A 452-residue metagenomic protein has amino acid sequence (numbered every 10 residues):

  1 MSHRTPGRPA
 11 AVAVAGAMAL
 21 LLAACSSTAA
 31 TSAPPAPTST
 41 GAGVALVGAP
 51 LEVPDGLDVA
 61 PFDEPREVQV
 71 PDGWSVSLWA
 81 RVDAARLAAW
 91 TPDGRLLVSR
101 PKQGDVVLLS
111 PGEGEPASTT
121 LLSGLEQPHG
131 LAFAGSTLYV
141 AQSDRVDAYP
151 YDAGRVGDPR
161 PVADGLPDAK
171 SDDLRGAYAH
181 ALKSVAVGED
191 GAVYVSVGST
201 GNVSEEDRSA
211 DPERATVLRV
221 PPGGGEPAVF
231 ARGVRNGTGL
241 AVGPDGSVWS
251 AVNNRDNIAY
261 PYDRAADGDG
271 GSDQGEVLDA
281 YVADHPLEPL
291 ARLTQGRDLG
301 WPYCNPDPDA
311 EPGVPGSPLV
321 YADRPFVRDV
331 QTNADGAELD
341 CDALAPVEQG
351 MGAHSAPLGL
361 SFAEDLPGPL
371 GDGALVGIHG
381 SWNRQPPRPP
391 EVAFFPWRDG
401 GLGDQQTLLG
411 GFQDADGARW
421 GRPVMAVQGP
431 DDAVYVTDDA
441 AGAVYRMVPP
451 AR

Functional and structural regions predicted by a protein language model:
L21-A24: C-terminal motif of bacterial Sec signal peptides marking the signal peptidase cleavage site
S26-T28: Bacterial signal peptide processing site
A33-Q69, L182, T200-N202, A215 (+5 more regions): Beta-propeller domain segments
V82-D93, S123-A141, S171-A192, R232-S247 (+3 more regions): Beta-rich, blade/repeat-based domains predominating in secreted/periplasmic proteins but also intracellular
L97-S99, V140, V193-V197, W249-V252 (+2 more regions): Residue position within the beta-strands of beta-propeller blades
R100-K102, S143-R145, Y151, G198-T200 (+5 more regions): Short loop/turn segments immediately following the C-termini of beta-strands
Q127, D144-V187, S199-N202: Asp-box/WD-like beta-propeller blade repeats and closely related beta-sheet repeat scaffolds
V427-R452: Blade-level signature of beta-propeller repeat domains, shared across WD40, Kelch, NHL, RCC1 and BNR/Asp-box propellers
